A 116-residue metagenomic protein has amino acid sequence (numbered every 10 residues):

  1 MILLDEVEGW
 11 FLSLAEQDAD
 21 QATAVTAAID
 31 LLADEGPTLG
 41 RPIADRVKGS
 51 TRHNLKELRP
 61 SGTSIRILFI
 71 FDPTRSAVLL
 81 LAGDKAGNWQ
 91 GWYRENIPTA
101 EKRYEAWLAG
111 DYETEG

Functional and structural regions predicted by a protein language model:
M1-S64, P73-A77, D84-G116: Basic, Lys/Arg-enriched alpha-helical interface segments
F69, L80: Conserved catalytic cores of phosphodiester-cleaving nucleases, focusing on short active-site segments
